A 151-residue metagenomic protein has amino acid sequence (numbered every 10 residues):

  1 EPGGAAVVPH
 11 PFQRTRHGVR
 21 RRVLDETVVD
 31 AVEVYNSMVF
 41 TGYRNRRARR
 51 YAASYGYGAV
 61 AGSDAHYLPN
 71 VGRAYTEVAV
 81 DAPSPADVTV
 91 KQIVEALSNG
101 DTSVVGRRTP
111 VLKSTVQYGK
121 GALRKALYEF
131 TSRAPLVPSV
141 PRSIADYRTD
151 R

Functional and structural regions predicted by a protein language model:
P2-H10, Y55-G56: Short beta-strand/loop segments at the ligand-binding rim of alpha/beta enzyme cores
R14-R151: Charged catalytic cores and adjacent phosphate/nucleic-acid-binding surfaces used for phosphate/nucleic-acid chemistry
